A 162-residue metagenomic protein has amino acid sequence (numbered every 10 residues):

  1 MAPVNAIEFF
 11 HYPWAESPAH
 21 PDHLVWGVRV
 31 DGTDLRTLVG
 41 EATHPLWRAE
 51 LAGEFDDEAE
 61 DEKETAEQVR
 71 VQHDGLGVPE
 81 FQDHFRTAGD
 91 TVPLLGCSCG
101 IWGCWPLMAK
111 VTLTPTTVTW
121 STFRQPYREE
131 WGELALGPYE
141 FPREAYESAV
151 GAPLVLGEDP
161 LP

Functional and structural regions predicted by a protein language model:
M1-P162: Intrinsically disordered, low-complexity acidic regions enriched in Pro/Ser/Thr
